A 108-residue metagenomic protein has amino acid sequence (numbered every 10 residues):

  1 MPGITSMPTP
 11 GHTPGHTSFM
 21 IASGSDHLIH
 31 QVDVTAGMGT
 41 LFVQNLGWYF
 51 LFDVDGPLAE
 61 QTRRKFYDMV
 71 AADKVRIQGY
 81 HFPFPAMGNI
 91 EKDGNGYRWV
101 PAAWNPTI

Functional and structural regions predicted by a protein language model:
M1-F42: Catalytic core of the metallo-beta-lactamase
M1-P8, L58-K65, A71-K74: Metallo-beta-lactamase
P2, P10, P14, P57 (+3 more regions): Proline-rich intrinsically disordered, low-complexity coils
S6, T17, H30, G56 (+2 more regions): Functionally constrained cores in energy, signaling, and assembly domains
F19, Y49, D55, A59 (+2 more regions): Residue-level detector of solvent-exposed, low-hydrophobicity positions
G37-G56, G94-A102: Active-site gating loops and adjacent loop-to-helix segments of metal-dependent hydrolytic enzymes
R63-I108: Binuclear metal-ion centers of metallo-dependent hydrolases, dominated by the metallo-beta-lactamase
